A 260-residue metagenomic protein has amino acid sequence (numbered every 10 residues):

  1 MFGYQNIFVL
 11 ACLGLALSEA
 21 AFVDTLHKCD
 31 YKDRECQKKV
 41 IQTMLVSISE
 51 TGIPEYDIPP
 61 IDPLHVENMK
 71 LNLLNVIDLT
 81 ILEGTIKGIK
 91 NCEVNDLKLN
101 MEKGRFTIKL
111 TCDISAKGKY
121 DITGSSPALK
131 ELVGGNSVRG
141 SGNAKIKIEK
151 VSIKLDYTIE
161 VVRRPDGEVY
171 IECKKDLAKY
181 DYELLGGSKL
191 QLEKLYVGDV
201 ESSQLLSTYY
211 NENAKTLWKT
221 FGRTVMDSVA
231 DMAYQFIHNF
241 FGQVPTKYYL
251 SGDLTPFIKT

Functional and structural regions predicted by a protein language model:
M1-A16: Classical eukaryotic N-terminal signal peptides for Sec-dependent ER targeting/secretion, especially the positively
Y4-N6, E19-L79, S188-T260: Extended, low-charge, aliphatic-rich alpha-helical segments
F22-G186: Hydrophobic-cavity lipid-handling domains and compact docking modules
